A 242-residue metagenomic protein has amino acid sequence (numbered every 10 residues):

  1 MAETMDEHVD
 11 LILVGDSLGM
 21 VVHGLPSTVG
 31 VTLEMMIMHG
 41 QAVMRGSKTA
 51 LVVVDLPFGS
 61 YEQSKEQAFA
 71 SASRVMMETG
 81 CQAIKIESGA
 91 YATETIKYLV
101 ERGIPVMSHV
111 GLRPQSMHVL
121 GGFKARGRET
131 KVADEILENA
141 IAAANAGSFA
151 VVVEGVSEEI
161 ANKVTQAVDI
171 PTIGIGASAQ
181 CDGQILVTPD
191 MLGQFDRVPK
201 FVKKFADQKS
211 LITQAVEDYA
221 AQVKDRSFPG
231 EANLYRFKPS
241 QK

Functional and structural regions predicted by a protein language model:
M1-S240: Alpha/beta enzyme core
